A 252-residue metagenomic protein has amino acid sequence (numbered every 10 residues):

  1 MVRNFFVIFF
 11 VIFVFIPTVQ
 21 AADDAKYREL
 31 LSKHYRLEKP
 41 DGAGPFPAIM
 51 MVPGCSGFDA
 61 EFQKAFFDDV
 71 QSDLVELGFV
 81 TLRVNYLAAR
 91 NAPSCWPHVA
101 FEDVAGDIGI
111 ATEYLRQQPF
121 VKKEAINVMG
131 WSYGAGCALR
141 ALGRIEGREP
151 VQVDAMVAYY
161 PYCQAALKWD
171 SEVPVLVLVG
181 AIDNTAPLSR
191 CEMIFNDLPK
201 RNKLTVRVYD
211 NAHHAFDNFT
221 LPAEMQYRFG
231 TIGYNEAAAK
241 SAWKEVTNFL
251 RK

Functional and structural regions predicted by a protein language model:
A21-G44: N-terminal cap/lid segment of alpha/beta-hydrolase-fold proteins
G42-F46, P53-P93, A165, N184-L188: Short substrate-entry loop that stabilizes the transition state in hydrolases
P97-P119, R140: Alpha/beta-hydrolase active-site loop
F120-S132: Alpha/beta-hydrolase fold nucleophile elbow
A135-R148: Short glycine-enriched nucleophile-adjacent loop and the immediately C-terminal alpha-helix near the catalytic center
S171, V177-V179: Short beta-strand/loop motif that positions the catalytic acidic residue of the alpha/beta-hydrolase fold
V173, P187-D197: Short alpha-helix in the alpha/beta-hydrolase fold that links the catalytic acid
K203-K252: C-terminal catalytic histidine-bearing segment of alpha/beta-hydrolase fold enzymes
